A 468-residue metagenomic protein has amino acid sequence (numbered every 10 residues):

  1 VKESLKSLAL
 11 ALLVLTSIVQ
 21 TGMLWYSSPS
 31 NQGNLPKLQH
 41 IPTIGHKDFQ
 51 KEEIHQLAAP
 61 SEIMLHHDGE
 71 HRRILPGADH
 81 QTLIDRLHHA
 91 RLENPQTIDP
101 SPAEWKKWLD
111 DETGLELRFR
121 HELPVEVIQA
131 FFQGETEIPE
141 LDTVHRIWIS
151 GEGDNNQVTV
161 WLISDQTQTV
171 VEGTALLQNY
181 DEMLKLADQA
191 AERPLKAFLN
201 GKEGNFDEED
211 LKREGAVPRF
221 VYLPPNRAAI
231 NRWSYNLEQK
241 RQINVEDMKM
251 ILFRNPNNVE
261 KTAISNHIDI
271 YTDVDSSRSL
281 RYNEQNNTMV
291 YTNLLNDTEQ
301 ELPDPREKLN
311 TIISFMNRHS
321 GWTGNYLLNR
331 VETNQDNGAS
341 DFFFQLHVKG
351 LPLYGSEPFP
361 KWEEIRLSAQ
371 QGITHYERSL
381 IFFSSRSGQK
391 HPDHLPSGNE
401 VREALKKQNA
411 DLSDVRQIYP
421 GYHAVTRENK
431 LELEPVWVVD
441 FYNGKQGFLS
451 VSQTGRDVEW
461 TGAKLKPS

Functional and structural regions predicted by a protein language model:
S4-L24: Hydrophobic membrane-insertion alpha-helices, especially the h-region of bacterial N-terminal signal peptides
S4-L5, N155-Q157, L433-E434: Short, well-ordered loop/turn elements at secondary-structure boundaries
V19-R306: Preferential activation on post-signal-peptide N-terminal prodomains/segments of secreted or lumenal proteins
A78-P95, I243-M248, N296-A339, G350 (+1 more regions): Short, non-transmembrane alpha-helical segments in secretory-pathway proteins
V171-A191, L280-Y291, S356-E377, Q446-S468: A short, surface-exposed beta-strand/turn
E246-Q285, M289-T292, W322-Q371, I418-Q446: Exposed beta-strand-loop-beta-strand "reactive/processing" segments of non-cytosolic proteins
R366-P396: Short helix-loop boundary/capping segments
